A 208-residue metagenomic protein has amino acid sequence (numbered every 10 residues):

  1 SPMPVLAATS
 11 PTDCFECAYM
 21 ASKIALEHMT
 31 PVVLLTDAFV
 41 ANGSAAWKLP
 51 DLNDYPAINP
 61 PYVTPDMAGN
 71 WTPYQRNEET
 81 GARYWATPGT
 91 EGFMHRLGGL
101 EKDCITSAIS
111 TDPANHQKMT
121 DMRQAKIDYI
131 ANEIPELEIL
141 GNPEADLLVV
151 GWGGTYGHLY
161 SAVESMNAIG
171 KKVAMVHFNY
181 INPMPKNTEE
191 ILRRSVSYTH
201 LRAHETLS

Functional and structural regions predicted by a protein language model:
S1-V33, D37, I58-G69: Conserved thiamine diphosphate
A8, V33-D37, V150-G153, V176-F178 (+1 more regions): Generic beta-strand/beta-sheet core signal
E16-Y19, G43-L49, Y160-S161: Short acidic, glycine/serine/threonine-rich loops at helix termini
V32-E138: Conformationally flexible catalytic loops at phosphate/diphosphate-handling active centers
L148-L159, M166: C-terminal substrate/ligand-recognition segments
L159-I191: Generic long, charged, amphipathic alpha-helical segments
A203-S208: Single conserved hydrophobic/aromatic residue that forms the stacking wall/gate of nucleotide- or nucleobase-binding
